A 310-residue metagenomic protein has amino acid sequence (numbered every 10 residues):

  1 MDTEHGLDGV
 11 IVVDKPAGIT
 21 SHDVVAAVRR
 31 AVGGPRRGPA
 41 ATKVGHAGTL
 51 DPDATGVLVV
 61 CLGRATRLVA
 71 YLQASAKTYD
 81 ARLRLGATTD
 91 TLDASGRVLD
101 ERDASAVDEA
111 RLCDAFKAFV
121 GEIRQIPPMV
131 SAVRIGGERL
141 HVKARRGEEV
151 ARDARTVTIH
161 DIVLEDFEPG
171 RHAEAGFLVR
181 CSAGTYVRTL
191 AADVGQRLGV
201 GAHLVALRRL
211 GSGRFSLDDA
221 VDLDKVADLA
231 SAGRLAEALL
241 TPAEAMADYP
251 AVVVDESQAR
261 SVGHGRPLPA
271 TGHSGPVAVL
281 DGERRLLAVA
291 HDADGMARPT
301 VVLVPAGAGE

Functional and structural regions predicted by a protein language model:
M1-L50, A54, F116, R197-E310: Accessory RNA 3′-end/elbow-binding domains used by RNA modification enzymes
R30, T55, V59, E149-A191 (+1 more regions): The conserved catalytic core of RNA pseudouridine synthases
P39, K43-Q73, V142: Glycine/acidic-rich beta-strand-loop module
V60, A81, G137, L190 (+2 more regions): Residue-level signal for inorganic ion chemistry
A65, Y71-P127: Acidic, low-complexity central loop/insert segments
A70-L85, V150-L164: Structural signature of FAD isoalloxazine-binding scaffolds in flavoprotein oxidoreductases
S131, I135-H160: Extended alpha-helical targeting/anchoring segments, especially N-terminal organellar/secretory targeting helices
A132, E138-R139, A144, E174-R214: Pseudouridine synthase
